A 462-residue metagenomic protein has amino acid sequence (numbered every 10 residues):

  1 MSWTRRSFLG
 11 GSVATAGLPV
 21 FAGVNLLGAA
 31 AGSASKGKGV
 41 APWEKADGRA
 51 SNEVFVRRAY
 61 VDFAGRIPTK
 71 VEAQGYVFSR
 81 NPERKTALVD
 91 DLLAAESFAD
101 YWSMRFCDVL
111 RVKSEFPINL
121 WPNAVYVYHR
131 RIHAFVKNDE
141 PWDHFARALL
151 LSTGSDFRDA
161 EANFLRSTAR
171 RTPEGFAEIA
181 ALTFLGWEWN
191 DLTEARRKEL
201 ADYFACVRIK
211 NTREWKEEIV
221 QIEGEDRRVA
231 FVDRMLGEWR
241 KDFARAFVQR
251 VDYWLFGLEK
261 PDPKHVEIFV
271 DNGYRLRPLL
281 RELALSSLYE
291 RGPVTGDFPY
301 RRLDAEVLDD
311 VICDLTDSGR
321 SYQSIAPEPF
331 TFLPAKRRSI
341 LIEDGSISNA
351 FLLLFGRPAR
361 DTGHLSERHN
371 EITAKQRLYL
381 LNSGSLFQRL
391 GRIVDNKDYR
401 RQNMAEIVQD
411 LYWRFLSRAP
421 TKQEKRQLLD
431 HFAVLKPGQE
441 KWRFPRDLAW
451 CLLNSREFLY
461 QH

Functional and structural regions predicted by a protein language model:
M1-A16: N-terminal secretory signal peptides and thylakoid transit peptides that target proteins across membranes
G11, F21-V24, P122: Extended, solvent-exposed regulatory segments
A22-K38: C-terminal segment of N-terminal export signals and the immediately downstream linker at the start of the mature
A34-D233, D242-F269, Y274-L390, I407-L411 (+3 more regions): Short, structured secondary-structure elements that scaffold catalytic or ligand/cofactor-binding regions
L390-M404, V408: Generic long, charged, amphipathic alpha-helical segments
S417: Conserved micro-motifs of the catalytic ATP-binding
